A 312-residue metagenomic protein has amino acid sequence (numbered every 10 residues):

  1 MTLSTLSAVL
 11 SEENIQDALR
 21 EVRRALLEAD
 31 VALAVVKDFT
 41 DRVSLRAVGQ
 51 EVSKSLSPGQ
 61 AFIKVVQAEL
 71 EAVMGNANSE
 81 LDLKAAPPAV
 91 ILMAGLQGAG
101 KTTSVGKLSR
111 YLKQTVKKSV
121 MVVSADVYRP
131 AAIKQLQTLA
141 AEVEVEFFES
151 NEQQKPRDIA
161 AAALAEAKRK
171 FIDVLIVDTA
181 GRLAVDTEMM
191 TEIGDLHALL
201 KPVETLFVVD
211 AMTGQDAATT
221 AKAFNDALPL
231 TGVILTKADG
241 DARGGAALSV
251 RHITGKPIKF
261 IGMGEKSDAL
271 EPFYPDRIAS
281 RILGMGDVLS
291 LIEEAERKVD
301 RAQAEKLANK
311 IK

Functional and structural regions predicted by a protein language model:
M1-A8, L70, M74, L283 (+2 more regions): Generic secondary-structure transition motif, activating predominantly at the C-termini of alpha-helices
T2-A125, A132-Q153, I159-T179: Primarily NTPase-proximal linker/entry elements flanking Walker-type ATP/GTP-binding cores
F39, V127, I258-F260: A broad "ordered helical/assembly scaffold" signature
K54-S55, M74, G100, V105 (+4 more regions): Basic, gly/Ser/Thr/Pro-rich low-complexity segments located predominantly at protein N termini
A99, V127-P130, Q154-P156, G181-V185 (+2 more regions): Short, small-residue-enriched loops and turns at beta-alpha junctions that line or gate enzyme active sites
A161, K168, I172, A184 (+2 more regions): Conserved phosphate-handling catalytic cores of large alpha/beta enzymes
